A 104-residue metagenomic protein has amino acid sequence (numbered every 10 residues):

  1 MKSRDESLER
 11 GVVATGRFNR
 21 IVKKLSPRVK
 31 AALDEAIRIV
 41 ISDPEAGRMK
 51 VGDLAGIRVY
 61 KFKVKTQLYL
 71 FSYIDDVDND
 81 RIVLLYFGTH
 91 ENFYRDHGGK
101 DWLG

Functional and structural regions predicted by a protein language model:
M1-A36: Arg/Lys-rich, positively charged N-terminal/basic patches that mediate binding to nucleic acids
M1-S7, F62-L70, I74-G104: Enriched for short, Lys/Arg-rich terminal
V12, R58, I82: A broad, low-specificity signal marking well-ordered, structured residues that form hydrophobic/aromatic
A36-I39, H90: Conserved short hydrophobic interaction patches
R38-V64: A short, surface-exposed loop/turn module that caps and links secondary-structure elements
